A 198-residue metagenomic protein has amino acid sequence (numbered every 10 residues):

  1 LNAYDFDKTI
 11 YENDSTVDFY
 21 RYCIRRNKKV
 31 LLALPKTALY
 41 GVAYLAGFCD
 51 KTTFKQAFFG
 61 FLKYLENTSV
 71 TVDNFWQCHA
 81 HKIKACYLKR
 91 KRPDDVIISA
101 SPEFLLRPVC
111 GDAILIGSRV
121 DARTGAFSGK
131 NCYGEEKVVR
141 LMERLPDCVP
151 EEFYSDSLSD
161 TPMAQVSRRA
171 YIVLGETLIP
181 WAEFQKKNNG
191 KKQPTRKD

Functional and structural regions predicted by a protein language model:
L1, V72-D198: C-terminal cap/substrate-recognition subdomain and adjoining C-terminal extension of metal-dependent phosphatase-like
L1-G47: Active-site neighborhood of HAD-like aspartate-dependent phosphohydrolases
E12-T16, K51, S99, G134: Generic structural signal for well-ordered secondary structure
D14-F19, L32-L34, F48-C49, K63-L65 (+2 more regions): Short amphipathic alpha-helical segments, especially helix-boundary/capping motifs
K51-A85: Metal-dependent phosphoesterase signature
